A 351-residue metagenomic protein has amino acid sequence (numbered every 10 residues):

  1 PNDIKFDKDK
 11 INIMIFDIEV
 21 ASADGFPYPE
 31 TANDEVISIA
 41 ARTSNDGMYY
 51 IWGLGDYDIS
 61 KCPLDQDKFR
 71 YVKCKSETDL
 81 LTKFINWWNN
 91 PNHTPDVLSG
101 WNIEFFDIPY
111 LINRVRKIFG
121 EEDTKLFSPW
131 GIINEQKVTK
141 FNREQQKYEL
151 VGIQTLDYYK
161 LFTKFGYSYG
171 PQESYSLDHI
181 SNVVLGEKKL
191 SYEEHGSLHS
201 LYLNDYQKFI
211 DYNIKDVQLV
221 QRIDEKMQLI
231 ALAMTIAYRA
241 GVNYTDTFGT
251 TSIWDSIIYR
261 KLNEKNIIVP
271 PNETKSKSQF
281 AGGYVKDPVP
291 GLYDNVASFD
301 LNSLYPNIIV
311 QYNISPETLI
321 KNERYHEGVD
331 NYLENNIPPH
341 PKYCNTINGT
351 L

Functional and structural regions predicted by a protein language model:
P1-A23, F127-Y148, S256-K275: Extended, Lys/Arg-enriched charged tracts that mediate electrostatic binding to polyanionic substrates
P1-V97: Conserved RNase H-like, two-metal-ion catalytic cores of nucleic-acid enzymes
A23-F26, Y50, I108-P109, K164-G166 (+7 more regions): Short helix/loop capping segments that flank catalytic or ligand/cofactor-binding pockets
E30-N33, P109-E122, A237-Y238, Q311-T318: Short secondary-structure boundary/capping segments
Y49-I51, D58-Y71, K75, I108 (+3 more regions): Active-site-proximal helix-loop-helix substrate-binding element of RNase H-like nuclease domains
P95-I103, I236: Short glycine-rich phosphate-binding loop at a beta-alpha junction
G196-E317, N322, V329: Common nucleic-acid-contacting/processivity interface regions adjacent to the catalytic cores of nucleic-acid enzymes
L301-L304, I314-S315, Y325-L351: Conserved catalytic core of nucleic-acid polymerases
